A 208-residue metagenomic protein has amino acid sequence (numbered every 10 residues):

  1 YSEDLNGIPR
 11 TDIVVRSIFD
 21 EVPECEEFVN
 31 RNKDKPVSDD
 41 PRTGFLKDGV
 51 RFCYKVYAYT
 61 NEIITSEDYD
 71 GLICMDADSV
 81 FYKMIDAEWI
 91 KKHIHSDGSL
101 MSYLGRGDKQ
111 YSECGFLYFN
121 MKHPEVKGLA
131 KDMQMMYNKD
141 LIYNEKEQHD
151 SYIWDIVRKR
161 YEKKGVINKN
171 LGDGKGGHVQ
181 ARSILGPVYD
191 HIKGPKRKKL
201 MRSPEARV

Functional and structural regions predicted by a protein language model:
Y1, G71-D76, L100-Y103, G165-G172: A structural signal for short, well-ordered beta-strand segments and their strand-loop junctions that often border
Y1-E67: Active-site-proximal specificity loops/subdomain of glycosyltransferases
E3-N6, D20-E21, S79-F81, R106-Q110 (+3 more regions): Short, solvent-exposed loop/turn segments at secondary-structure junctions
C53-S102: GT-A fold catalytic core of metal-dependent nucleotide-sugar glycosyltransferases, centered on the diacidic
K55, M75-A77, S112-G115, D150: Residues that flank catalytic or metal-binding motifs in active/ligand-binding sites
A58, F116-Y118, Y189: Conserved hydrophobic/aromatic beta-strand scaffold that supports enzyme active sites
Y82-Q148: Conserved catalytic core of nucleotide-sugar-dependent glycosyltransferases
H123-V208: Catalytic core and acceptor-binding pocket of nucleotide-sugar-dependent glycosyltransferases
